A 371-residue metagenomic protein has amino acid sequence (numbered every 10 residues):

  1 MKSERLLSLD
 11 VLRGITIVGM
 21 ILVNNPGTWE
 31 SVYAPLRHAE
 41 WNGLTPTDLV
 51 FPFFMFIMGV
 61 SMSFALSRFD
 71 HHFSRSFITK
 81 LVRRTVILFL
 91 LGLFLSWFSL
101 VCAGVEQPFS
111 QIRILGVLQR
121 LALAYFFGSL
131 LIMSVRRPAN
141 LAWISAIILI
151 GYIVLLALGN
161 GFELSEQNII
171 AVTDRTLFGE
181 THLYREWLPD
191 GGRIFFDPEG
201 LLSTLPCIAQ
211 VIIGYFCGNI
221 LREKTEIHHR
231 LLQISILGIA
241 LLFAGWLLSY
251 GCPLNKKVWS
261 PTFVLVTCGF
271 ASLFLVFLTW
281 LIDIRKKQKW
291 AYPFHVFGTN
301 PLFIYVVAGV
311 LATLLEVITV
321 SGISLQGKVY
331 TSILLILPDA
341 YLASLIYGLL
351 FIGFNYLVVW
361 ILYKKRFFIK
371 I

Functional and structural regions predicted by a protein language model:
M1-I371: Alpha-helical transmembrane segments and their immediate juxtamembrane cytosolic regions
